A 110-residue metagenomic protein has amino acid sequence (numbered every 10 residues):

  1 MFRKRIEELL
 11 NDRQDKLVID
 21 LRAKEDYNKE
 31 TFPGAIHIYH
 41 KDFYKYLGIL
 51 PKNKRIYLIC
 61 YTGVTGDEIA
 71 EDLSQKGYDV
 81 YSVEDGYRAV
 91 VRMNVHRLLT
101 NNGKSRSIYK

Functional and structural regions predicted by a protein language model:
M1-L17, K24-R55, Y61-K110: Rhodanese-like catalytic fold shared by cysteine-dependent sulfurtransferases and DSP/PTP-type phosphatases
